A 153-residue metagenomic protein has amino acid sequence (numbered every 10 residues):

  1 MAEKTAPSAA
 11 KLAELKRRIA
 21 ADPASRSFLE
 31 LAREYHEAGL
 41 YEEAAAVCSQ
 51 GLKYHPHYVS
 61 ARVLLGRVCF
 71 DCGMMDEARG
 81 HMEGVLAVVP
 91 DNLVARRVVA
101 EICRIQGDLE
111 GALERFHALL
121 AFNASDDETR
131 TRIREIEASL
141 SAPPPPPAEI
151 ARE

Functional and structural regions predicted by a protein language model:
A2-R26: TPR-adjacent "capping" and linker segments in tetratricopeptide-repeat scaffold/adaptor proteins
K16, P23-D91: Alpha-helical adaptor scaffolds
R17-R18, V88-L93, L120-F122, D127-E128: Intrinsically disordered, charged and Pro/Gly-enriched terminal/linker segments that flank large helical-solenoid
E34, V68, I102, I136 (+1 more regions): TPR/TPR-like alpha-solenoid repeats
I105-S141: TPR/TPR-like (Sel1-like) alpha-helical repeat modules
S141-E153: Long, low-complexity intrinsically disordered regions
